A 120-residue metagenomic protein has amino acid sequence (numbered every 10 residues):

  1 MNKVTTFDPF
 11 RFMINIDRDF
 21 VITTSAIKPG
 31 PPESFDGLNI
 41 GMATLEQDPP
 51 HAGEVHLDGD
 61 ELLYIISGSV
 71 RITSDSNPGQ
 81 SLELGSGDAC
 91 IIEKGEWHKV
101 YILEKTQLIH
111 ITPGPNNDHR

Functional and structural regions predicted by a protein language model:
M1-L45, A52: A short, N-terminal "cap"/entry segment at the start of jelly-roll beta-barrel domains of the cupin/DSBH fold
P31-P32, H51-L57, S74, S81-E83 (+1 more regions): Short histidine-centered beta-strand/loop micro-motifs that create catalytic or ligand/metal-coordination sites
D36-L38, L45-P50, S67-V70, G114-N117: Short, charged/polar surface micro-motifs in flexible loops or helix N-caps
G37-N39, G59, K105: A structure-centric signal for secondary-structure junctions around beta-strands
L57-I72, I111: Short, conserved beta-strand element in jelly-roll/cupin
N77-K94: Short acidic-glycine-tyrosine-enriched beta hairpin
G85, K94-R120: Ligand-binding loop in jelly-roll beta-barrel domains
